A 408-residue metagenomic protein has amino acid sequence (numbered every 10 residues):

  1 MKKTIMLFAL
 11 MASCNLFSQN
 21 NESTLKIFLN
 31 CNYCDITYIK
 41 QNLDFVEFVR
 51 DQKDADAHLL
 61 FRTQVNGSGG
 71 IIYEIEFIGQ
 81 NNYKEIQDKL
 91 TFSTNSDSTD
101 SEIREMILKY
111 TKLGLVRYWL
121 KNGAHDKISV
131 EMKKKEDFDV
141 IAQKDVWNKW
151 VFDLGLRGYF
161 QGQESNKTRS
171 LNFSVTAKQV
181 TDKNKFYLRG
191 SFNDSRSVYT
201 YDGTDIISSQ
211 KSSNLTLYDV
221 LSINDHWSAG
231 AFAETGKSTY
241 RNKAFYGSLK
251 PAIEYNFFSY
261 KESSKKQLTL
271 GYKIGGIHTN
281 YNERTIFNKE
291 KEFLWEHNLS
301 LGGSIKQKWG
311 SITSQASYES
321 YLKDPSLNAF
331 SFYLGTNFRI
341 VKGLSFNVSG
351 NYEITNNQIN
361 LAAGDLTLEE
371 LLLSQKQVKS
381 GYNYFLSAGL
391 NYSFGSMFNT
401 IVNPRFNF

Functional and structural regions predicted by a protein language model:
S23-I27, A142-G162, K183-L188, L268-G276: Transmembrane beta-strand segments of Gram-negative outer membrane beta-barrel proteins
A142-K149, D182-K183, S222-H226, R241 (+4 more regions): Short loop/turn motifs that connect adjacent beta-strands in outer-membrane beta-barrel proteins
N148-W150, K167-L171, S209-S213, F245-L249 (+6 more regions): Residues that define the transmembrane beta-barrel architecture of outer-membrane proteins
W150-L154, F186-L188, A229-A233, G247-L249 (+5 more regions): Transmembrane beta-strands of outer-membrane beta-barrel proteins
L154-L156, F173-Q179, L217-L221, P251-F257 (+6 more regions): Residues on the lipid-exposed face of transmembrane beta-strands in outer-membrane beta-barrel proteins
G158-G162, T181-K183, F192-R196, A233-T239 (+6 more regions): Transmembrane beta-strands of outer-membrane beta-barrel pores
S165-S170, Y199-T204, N242-G247, N280-N288 (+3 more regions): Outer-membrane beta-barrel translocator domains and adjoining extracellular loop/strand segments of Gram-negative
S326-S331, R339-F408: Predominantly the C-terminal beta-signal and adjacent terminal strand-loop region of outer-membrane beta-barrel
